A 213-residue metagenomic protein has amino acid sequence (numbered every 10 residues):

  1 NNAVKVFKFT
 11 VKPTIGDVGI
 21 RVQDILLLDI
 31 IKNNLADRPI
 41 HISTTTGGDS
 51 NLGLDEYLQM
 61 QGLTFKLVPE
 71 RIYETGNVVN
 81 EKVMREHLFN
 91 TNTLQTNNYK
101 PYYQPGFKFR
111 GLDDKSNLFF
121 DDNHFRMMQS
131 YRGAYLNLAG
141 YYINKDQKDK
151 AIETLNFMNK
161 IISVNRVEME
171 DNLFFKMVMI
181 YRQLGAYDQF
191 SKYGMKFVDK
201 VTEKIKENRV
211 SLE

Functional and structural regions predicted by a protein language model:
N1-E213: ER/secretory pathway lumenal C-terminal domains and tails of membrane proteins involved in glycoprotein biogenesis
